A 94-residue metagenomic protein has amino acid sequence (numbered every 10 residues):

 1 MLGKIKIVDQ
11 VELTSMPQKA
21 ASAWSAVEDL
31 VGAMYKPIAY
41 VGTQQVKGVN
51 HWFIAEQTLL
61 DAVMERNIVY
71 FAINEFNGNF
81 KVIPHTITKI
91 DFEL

Functional and structural regions predicted by a protein language model:
M1-L94: N- and C-terminal low-complexity/disordered segments
